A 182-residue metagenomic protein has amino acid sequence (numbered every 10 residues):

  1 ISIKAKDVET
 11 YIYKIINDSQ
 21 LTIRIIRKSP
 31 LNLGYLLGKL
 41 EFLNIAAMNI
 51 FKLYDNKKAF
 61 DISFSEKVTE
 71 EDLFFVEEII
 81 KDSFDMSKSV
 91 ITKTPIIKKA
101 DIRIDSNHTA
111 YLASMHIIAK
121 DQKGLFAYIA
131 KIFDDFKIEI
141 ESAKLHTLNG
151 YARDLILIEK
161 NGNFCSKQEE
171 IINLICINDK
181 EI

Functional and structural regions predicted by a protein language model:
I1-I182: Regulatory modules associated with amino-acid/nitrogen control
